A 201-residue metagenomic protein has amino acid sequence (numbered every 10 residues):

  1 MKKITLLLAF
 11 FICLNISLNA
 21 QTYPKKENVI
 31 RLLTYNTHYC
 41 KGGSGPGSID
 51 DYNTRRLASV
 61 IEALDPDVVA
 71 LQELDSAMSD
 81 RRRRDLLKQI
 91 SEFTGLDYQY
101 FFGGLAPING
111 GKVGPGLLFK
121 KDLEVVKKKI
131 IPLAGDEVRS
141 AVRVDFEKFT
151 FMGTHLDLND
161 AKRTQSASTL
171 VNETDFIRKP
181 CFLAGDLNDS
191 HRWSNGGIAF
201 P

Functional and structural regions predicted by a protein language model:
M1-P24: Bacterial Sec-dependent N-terminal signal peptides
L18-E92, P107-I108: N-terminal, active-site-proximal structural segment of metallo-dependent hydrolase catalytic domains
E27-I30, L64-V68, T94-Y98, F149-T150 (+1 more regions): Loop/turn elements at helix/coil->beta-strand transitions in domains of secreted/extracellular proteins
V29-S44, A141-R143, K148-D157: Active-site-proximal beta-strand elements of phosphoester/diester hydrolases
Y39-G43, S76-S79, I108, N159-K162 (+1 more regions): Active-site environment of divalent metal-dependent phosphoester hydrolases
A70-Q72, Y100-G104, F182-D186: Active-site neighborhood of phospho(di)ester-bond hydrolases with catalytic His/Asp-centered motifs
L74-T150: Structured beta-strand-rich core segments of catalytic domains in phosphoester-bond hydrolases
T164-P201: Metal-dependent phosphoesterases centered on the DNase I-like endonuclease/exonuclease/phosphatase
